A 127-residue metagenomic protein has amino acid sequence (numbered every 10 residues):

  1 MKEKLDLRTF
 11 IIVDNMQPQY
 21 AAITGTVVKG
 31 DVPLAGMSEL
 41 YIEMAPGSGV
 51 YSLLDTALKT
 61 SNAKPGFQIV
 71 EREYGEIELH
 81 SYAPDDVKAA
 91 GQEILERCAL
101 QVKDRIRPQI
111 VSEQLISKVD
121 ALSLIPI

Functional and structural regions predicted by a protein language model:
M1-D31: N-terminal basic/disordered segments at the start of proteins
V32-A45: Short glycine-/aliphatic-rich beta-strand segments at the starts of folded cytosolic domains
G47-N62: Short amphipathic alpha-helix segments
A63-Q68: A short linear hydrophobic-aromatic micro-motif
E73-S81: Short glycine/threonine-rich beta-strand-turn micro-motifs
D85-A99: Charge-rich, low-aromatic oligomerization/scaffolding segments with amphipathic character
C98-Q114: Conserved short beta-strand edge segments in small beta-sheet-based binding/regulatory domains
P126-I127: Conserved small/polar residues in nucleotide/adenosyl-binding loops
